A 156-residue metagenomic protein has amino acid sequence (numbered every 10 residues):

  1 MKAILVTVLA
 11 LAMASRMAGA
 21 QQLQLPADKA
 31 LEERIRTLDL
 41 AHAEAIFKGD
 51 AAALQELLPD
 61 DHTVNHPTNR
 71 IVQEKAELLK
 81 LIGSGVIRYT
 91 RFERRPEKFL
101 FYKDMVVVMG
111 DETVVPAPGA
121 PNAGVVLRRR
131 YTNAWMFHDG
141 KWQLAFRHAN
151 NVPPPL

Functional and structural regions predicted by a protein language model:
M1-I4: Positively charged n-region of N-terminal signal peptides that target proteins for export
V6-R16: Bacterial N-terminal signal peptides
G19-L58, T63-L156: A beta-strand edge to alpha-helix "cap/lid" segment located at domain peripheries
